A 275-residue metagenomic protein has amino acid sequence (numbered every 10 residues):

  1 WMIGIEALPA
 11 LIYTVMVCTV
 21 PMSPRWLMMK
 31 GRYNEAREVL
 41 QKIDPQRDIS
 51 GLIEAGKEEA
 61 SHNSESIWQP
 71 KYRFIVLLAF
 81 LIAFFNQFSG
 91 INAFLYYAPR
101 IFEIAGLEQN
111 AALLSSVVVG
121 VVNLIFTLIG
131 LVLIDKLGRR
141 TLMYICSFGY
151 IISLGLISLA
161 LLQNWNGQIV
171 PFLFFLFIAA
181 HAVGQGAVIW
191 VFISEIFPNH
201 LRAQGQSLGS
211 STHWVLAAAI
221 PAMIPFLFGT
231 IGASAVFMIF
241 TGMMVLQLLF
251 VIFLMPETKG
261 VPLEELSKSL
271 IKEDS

Functional and structural regions predicted by a protein language model:
W1-E35, A60-S275: Alpha-helical transmembrane bundle of multi-pass membrane proteins
Y33-N34, Q41-Q46: TPR/TPR-like (Sel1-like) alpha-helical repeat modules
Q46-R47, G205: Conserved alpha/beta-hydrolase catalytic His-Asp/Glu region
I49-E58: Short, well-structured alpha-helical segments
